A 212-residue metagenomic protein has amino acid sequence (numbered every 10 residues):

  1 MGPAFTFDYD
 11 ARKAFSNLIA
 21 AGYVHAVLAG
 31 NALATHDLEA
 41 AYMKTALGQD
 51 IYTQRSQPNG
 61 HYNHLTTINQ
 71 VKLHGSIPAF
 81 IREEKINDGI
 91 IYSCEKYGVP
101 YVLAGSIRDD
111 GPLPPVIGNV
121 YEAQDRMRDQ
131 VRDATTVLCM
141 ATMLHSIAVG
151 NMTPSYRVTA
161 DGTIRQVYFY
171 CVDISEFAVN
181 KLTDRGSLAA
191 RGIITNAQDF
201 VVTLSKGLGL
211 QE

Functional and structural regions predicted by a protein language model:
M1-Y9, A32-T35, D109-D110, T142-I147: Gly/Ser/Thr-rich loops at beta-strand to alpha-helix junctions that form or flank small-molecule/cofactor-binding
D10-R12, S16-Q70, C139: Active-site histidine-anchored catalytic micro-motif
L38, V102-G105: Flexible, glycine/charged-enriched surface loops at secondary-structure junctions
D50-V99, S106-V137, T142-E212: C-terminal functional extensions of proteins
